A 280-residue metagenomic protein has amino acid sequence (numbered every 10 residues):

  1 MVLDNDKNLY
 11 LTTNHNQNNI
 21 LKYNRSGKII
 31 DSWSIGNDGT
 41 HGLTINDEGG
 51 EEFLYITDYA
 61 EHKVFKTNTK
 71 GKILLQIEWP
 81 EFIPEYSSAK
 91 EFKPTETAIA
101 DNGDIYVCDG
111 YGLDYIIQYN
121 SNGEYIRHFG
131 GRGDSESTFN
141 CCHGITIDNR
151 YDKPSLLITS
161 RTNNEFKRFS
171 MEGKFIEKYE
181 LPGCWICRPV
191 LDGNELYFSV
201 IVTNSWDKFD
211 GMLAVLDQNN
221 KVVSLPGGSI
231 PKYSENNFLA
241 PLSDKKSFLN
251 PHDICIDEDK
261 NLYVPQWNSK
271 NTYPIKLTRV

Functional and structural regions predicted by a protein language model:
M1-D6, G36-E52, F82-D104, D134-S155 (+4 more regions): Beta-rich, blade/repeat-based domains predominating in secreted/periplasmic proteins but also intracellular
M1-N18, N268-K270: Beta-strand-rich domains and repeat architectures in extracellular enzymes and scaffolds, especially beta-propellers
L11-T12, I56, V107-C108, I158 (+2 more regions): Residue position within the beta-strands of beta-propeller blades
N14-H15, Y59, G110-G112, R150 (+3 more regions): Short loop/turn segments immediately following the C-termini of beta-strands
N19-L21, F65, L75, Y106 (+6 more regions): WD40 beta-propeller blade core
Y23-K28, N68-K72, N120-E124, S170-K174 (+2 more regions): Short loop/turn segments that connect beta-strands within beta-propeller blades
K72-F92, E124-N140, K221-K246: Surface-exposed loop and turn segments in beta-propeller and other repeat-based domains that flank or scaffold
K245-V280: Blade-level signature of beta-propeller repeat domains, shared across WD40, Kelch, NHL, RCC1 and BNR/Asp-box propellers
